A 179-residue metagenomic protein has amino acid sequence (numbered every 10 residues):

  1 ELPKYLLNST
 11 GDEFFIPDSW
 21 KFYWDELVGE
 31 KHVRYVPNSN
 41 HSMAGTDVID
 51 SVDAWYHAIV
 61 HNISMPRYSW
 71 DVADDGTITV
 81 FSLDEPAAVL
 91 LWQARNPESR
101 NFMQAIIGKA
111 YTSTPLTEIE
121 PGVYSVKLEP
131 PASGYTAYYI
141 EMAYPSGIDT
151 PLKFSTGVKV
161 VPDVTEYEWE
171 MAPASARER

Functional and structural regions predicted by a protein language model:
L6-N8: Short beta-strand/loop motif that positions the catalytic acidic residue of the alpha/beta-hydrolase fold
G11-F15, H41-S42: Acidic catalytic loop of the alpha/beta-hydrolase fold
I16-W24, A94: Short alpha-helix in the alpha/beta-hydrolase fold that links the catalytic acid
L27-M43: Catalytic histidine neighborhood in serine/cysteine hydrolases with alpha/beta-hydrolase-type architecture
D47, D53-Q93, K109-P121, K127: Surface beta-strand/loop "capping" patches
A87-A94, R100, A137-I140: Beta-strand-rich binding/interaction modules
A132-G147: Short, aromatic- and glycine-rich surface loops/edge beta-strands on solvent-exposed regions
G147-R179: Short beta-strand elements
